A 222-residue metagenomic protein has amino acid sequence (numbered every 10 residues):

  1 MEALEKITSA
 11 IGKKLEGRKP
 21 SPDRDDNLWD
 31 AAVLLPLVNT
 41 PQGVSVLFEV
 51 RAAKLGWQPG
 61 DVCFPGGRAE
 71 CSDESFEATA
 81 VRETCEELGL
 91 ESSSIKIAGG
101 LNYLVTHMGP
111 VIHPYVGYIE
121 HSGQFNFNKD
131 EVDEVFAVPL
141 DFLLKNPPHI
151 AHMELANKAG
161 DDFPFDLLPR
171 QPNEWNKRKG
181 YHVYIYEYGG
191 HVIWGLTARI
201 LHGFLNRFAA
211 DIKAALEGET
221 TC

Functional and structural regions predicted by a protein language model:
M1-C63, R68-H113, Y118-S122, D141 (+2 more regions): N-terminal leader/linker segments that precede catalytic domains of diphosphate-processing enzymes
F125-D162: Acidic, glycine-rich loop-and-strand cores that form catalytic or ligand-binding grooves in diverse globular domains
